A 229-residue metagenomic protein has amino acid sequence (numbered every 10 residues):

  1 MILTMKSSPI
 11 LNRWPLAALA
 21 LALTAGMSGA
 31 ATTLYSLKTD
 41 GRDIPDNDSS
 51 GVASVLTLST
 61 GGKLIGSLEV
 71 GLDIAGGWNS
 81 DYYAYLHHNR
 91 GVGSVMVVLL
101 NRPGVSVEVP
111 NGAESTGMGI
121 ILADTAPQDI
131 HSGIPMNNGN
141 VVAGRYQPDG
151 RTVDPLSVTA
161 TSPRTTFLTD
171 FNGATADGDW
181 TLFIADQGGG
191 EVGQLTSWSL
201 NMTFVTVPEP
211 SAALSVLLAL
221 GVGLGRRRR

Functional and structural regions predicted by a protein language model:
M1-I2, L21, G29: Low-complexity intrinsically disordered segments
M1-T4, S54: Protease-domain processing segments flanking chymotrypsin-fold serine proteases, especially trypsin-like
T4-L16, R229: Bacterial N-terminal signal peptides that target proteins for export
N12-A18, S211-S215: Sec-dependent signal peptide recognition, specifically the positively charged N-region followed immediately by
A17-G26, G221: Bacterial N-terminal signal peptides
M27-A30, G225: Bacterial Sec-dependent signal peptides at the C-terminal "C-region" and cleavage site
A31-T206: Loop and turn regions of beta-sandwich accessory domains that flank beta-strands and are enriched in small/polar
P208-R226: A short, hydrophobic C-terminal helix/tail in secreted or cell-surface proteins
